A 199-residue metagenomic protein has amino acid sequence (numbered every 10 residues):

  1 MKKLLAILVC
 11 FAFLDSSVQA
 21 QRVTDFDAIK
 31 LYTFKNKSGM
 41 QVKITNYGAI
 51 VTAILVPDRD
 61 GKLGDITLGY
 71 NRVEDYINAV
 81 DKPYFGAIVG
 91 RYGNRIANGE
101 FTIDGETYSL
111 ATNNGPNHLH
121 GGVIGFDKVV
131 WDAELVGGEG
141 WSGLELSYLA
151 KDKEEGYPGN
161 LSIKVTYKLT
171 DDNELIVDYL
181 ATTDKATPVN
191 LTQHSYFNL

Functional and structural regions predicted by a protein language model:
L4-F13: Sec-dependent N-terminal signal peptides
F13-Q19: C-terminal segment of classical bacterial N-terminal signal peptides
A20-L199: Surface-exposed acidic/polar loop and edge beta-strand patches at domain peripheries
